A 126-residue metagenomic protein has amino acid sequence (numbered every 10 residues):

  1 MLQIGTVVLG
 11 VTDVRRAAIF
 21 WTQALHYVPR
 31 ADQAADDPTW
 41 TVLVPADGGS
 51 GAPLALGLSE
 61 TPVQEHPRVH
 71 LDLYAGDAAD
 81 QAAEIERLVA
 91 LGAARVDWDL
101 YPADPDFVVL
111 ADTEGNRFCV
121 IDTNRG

Functional and structural regions predicted by a protein language model:
L2, L9-P53: Core segments of cupin and vicinal oxygen chelate
L2-T6, H66-H70: Short, solvent-exposed beta-strand edge segments and adjacent coil->beta transition regions
D13-R15, L71-E114: Vicinal oxygen chelate
D36-T39, E65, P102-D106: Short acidic/glycine-enriched loop/turn segments that link adjacent beta-strands
L43-G48, L110-T113, T123: Active-site beta-strand termini and strand-to-loop segments that position acidic
A52-G57, V109, F118-I121: Conserved beta-strand in the GNAT
A103, N124-G126: A short acidic/small-residue loop/turn micro-motif
